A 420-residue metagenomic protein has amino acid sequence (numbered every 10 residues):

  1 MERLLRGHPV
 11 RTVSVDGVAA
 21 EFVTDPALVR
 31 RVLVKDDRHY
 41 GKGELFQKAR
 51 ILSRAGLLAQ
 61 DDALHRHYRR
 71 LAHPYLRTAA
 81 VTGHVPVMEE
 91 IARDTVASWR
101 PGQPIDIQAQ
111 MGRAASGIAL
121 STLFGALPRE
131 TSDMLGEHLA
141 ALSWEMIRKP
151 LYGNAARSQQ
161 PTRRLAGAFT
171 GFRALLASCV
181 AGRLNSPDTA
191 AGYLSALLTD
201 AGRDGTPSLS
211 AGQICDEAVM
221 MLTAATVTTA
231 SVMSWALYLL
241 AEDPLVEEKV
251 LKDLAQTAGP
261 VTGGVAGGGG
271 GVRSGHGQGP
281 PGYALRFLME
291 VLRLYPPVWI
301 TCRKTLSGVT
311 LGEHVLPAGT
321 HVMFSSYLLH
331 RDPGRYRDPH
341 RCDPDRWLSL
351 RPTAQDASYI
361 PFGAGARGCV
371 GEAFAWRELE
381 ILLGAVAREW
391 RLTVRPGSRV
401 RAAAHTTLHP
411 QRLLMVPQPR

Functional and structural regions predicted by a protein language model:
M1-G7, S178, G263, G271-G312 (+1 more regions): Conserved cytochrome P450 K-helix E-x-x-R motif and the immediately C-terminal K′/meander segment
M1-H67, T82-D94, D338, S358: N-terminal membrane-proximal hinge/A-helix region immediately C-terminal to the signal-anchor transmembrane segment
G41-F46, A80-S231, G267, G271: Cytochrome P450 heme-thiolate monooxygenase catalytic core
A92, A115, A140, Q256-T257 (+3 more regions): Cytochrome P450 proximal C-terminal region
T226-D253, E372-W390: Cytochrome P450 catalytic-core helices
F324-R351: Conserved cytochrome P450 K-helix/beta-meander segment immediately N-terminal to the heme-binding cysteine loop
